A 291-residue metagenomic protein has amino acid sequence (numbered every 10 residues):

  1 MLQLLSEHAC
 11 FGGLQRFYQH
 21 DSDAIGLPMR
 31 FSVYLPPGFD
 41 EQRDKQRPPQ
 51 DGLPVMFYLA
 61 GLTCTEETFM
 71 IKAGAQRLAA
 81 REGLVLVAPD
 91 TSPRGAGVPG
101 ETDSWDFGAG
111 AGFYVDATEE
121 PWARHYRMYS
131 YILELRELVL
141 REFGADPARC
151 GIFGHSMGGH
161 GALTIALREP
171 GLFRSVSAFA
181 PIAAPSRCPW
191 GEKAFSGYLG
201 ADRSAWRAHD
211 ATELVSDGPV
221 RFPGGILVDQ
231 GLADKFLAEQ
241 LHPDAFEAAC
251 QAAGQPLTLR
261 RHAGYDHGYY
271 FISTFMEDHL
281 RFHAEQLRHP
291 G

Functional and structural regions predicted by a protein language model:
M1-G291: Non-catalytic cap/lid and distal C-terminal segments of serine-dependent acyl enzymes
